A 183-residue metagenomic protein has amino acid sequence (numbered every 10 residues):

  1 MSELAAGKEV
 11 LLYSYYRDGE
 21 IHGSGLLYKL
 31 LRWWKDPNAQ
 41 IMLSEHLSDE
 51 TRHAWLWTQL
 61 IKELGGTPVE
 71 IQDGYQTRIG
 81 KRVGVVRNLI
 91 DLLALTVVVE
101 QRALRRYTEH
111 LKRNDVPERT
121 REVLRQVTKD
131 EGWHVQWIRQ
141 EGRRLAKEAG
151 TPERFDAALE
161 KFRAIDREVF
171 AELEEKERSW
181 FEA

Functional and structural regions predicted by a protein language model:
M1-A183: Non-heme di-metal
